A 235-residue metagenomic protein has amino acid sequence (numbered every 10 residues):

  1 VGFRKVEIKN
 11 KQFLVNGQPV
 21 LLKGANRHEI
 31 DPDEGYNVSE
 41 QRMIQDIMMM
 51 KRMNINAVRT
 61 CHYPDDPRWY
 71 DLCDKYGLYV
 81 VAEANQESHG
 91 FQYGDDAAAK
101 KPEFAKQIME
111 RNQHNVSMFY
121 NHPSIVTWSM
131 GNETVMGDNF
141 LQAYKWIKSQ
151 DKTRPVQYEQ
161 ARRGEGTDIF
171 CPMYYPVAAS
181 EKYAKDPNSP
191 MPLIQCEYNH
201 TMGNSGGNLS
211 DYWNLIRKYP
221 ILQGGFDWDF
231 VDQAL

Functional and structural regions predicted by a protein language model:
V1-M50, D71: N-terminal carbohydrate-binding accessory modules
I47-M53, A57-L235: Substrate-binding/catalytic cleft of secreted carbohydrate-active enzymes, primarily glycoside hydrolases
